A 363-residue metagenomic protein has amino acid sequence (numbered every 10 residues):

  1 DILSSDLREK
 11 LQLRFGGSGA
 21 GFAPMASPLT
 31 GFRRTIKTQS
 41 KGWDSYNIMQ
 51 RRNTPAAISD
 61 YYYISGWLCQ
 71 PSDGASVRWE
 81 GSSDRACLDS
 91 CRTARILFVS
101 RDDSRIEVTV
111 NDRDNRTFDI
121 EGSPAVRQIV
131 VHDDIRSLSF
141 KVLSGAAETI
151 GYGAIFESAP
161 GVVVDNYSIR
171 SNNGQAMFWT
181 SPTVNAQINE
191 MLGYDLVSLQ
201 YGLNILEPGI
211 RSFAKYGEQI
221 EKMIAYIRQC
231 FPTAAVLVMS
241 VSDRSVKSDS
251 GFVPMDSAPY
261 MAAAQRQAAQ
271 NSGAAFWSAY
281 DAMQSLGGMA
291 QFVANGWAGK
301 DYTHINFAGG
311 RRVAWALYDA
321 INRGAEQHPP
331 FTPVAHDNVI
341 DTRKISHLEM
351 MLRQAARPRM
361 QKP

Functional and structural regions predicted by a protein language model:
D1, S240, N306: Ser/Thr-glycine-rich phosphate-binding loops at phosphate-binding pockets of nucleotides, nucleotide cofactors
I2-E218, H304, L348-L352, M360-K362: Conserved SGNH/GDSL esterase-like catalytic core that processes O-acyl groups on lipids and polysaccharides
R8-G17, G193, G202, A225-P232 (+2 more regions): Sec-exported extracytoplasmic/periplasmic mature domains
R14-S27, M239, S278-A279, H328-P333: Surface-exposed patches in mature extracellular/periplasmic domains of secreted proteins
S181-P182, D243-P363: Catalytic His-Asp segment of secreted/periplasmic serine-dependent ester chemistry enzymes
P182-A186, E190, G217-E221, A225 (+3 more regions): Amphipathic, non-transmembrane alpha-helical secondary structure
G193-L206, A214-I224, L237-F276: Conserved N-terminal glycine/acidic-rich loop preference
